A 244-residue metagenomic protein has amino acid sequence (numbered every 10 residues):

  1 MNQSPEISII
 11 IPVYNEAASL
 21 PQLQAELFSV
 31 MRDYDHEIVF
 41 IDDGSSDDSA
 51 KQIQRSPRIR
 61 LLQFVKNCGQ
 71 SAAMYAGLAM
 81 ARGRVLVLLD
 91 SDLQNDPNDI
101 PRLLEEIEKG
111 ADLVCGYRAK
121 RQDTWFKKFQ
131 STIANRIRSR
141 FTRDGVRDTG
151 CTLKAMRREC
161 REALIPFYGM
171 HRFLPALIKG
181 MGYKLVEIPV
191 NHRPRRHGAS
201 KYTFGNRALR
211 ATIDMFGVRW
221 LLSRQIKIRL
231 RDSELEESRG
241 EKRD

Functional and structural regions predicted by a protein language model:
M1-D123, T132, I137, E159 (+4 more regions): Structured catalytic core of nucleotide-sugar glycosyltransferases
M1-S4, F167-D244: Hydrophobic helical membrane-anchoring modules
R118-W125, R138-K154, G169-H171, G180: A recurrent flexible, glycine/aromatic-enriched loop bordering the glycosyltransferase active site that acts as
W125, F129-T132, R136, R207-A211 (+1 more regions): Low-complexity, intrinsically disordered, cysteine-poor segments enriched in small/polar and charged residues
A155, R161-E162, I178: Catalytic-core segments of class I nucleotidyltransferases/pyrophosphorylases that form NMP-activated intermediates
